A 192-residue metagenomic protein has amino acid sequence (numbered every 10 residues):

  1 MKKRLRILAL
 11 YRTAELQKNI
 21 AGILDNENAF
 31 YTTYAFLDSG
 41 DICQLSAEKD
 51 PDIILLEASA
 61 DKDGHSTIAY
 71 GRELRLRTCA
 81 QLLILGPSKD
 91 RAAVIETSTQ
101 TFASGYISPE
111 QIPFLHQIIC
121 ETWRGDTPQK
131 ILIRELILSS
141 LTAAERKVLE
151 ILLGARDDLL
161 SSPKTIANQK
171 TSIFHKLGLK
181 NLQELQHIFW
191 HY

Functional and structural regions predicted by a protein language model:
M1-K130: N-terminal regulatory/sensing modules of transcriptional regulators
E48, E121-R124, G154, N168 (+1 more regions): Charged, alpha-helical scaffolding/interaction elements associated with membrane systems
R72-R75, A144-E145, K176, L182: Short, cationic motifs built from Arg/Lys/His that form the positively charged side of catalytic pockets
A80, A103, S161, K176-L179: Short glycine/serine/threonine/alanine-rich loop segments
Q129-I133, K180: Short, polar/charged, Gly/Pro-enriched helix-capping and turn/loop motifs at alpha-helix termini and inter-helix linkers
L132-T171: Helix-turn-helix DNA-binding segment
T171-Y192: Basic, Lys/Arg-enriched C-terminal extension of HTH/homeodomain DNA-binding domains
